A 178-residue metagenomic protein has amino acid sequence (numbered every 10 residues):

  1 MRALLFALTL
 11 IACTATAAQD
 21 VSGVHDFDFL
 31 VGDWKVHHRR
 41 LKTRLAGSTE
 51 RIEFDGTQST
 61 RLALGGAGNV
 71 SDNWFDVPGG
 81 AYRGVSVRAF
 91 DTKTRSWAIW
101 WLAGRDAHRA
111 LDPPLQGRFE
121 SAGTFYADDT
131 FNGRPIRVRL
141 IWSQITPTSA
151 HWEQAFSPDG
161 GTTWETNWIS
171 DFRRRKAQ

Functional and structural regions predicted by a protein language model:
L5-C13: Bacterial N-terminal signal peptides
A17-Q178: Hydrophobic small-molecule pocket/channel-lining residues, especially in calycin-type beta-barrels
